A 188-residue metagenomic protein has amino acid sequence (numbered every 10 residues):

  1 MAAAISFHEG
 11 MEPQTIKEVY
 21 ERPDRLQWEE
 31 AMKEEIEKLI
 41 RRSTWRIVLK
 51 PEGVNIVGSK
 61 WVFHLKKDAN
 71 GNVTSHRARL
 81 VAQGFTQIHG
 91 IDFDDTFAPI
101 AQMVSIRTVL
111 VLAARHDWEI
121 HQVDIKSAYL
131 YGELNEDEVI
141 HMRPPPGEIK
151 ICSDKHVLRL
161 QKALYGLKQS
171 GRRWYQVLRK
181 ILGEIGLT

Functional and structural regions predicted by a protein language model:
M1-T188: Long, low-complexity, charge-biased intrinsically disordered regions
